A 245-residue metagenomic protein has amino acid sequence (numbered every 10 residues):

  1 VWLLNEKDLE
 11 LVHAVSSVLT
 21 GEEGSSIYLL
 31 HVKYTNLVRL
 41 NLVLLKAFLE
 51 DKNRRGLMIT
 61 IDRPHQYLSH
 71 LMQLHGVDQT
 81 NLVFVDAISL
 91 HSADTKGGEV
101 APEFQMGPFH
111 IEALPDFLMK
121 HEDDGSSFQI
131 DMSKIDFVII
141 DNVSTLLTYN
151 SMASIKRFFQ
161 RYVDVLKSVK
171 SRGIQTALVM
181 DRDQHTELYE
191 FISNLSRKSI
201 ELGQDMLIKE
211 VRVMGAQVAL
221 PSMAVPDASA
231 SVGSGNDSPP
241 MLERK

Functional and structural regions predicted by a protein language model:
W2-L71: Glycine-rich P-loop/Walker A and Walker A-like loops and their local beta1-loop-alpha1 context in P-loop NTPases
Y34-V38, P64-H65, H91-S92, S144-A153 (+1 more regions): Short acidic, S/G/P-rich loop/turn micro-motifs used as interaction or catalytic elements
K52, D78, N194-S196: Short, structured coil segments at secondary-structure junctions
L57-I61, F84-A87, A177-V179: Short internal beta-strands
Q66-H110: P-loop NTPase catalytic phosphate-binding loop
A93-D164: Phosphate-binding/switch loop-helix module in NTP-utilizing enzymes
K134-F137, V169-V179: Loop/turn-to-beta-strand initiation segments
I174-R244: Phosphate-binding/switch region of NTP-binding enzymes
